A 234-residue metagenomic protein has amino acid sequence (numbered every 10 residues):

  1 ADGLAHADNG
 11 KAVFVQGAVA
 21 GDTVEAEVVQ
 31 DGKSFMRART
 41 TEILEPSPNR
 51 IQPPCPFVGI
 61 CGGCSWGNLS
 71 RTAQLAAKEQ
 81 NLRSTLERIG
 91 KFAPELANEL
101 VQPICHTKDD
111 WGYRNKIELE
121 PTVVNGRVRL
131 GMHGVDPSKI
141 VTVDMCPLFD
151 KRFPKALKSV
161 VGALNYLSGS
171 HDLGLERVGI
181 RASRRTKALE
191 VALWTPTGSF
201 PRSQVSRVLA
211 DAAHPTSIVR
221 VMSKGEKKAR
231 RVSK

Functional and structural regions predicted by a protein language model:
A1-K234: Accessory RNA-recognition modules of RNA-modification enzymes
